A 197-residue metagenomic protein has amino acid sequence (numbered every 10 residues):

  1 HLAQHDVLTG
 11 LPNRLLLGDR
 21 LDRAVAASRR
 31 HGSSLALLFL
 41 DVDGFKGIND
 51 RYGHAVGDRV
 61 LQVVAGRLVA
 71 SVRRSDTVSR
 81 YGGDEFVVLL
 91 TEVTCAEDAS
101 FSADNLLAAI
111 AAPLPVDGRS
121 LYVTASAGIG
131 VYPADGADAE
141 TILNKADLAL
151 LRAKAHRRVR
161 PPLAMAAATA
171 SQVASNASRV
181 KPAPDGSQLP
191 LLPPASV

Functional and structural regions predicted by a protein language model:
Q4, G10-L37, D43-R73, S79-G83 (+4 more regions): Conserved long alpha-helical elements within nucleotide-processing catalytic cores of c-di-GMP signaling and class III
T9-P12, D43, T94, P115-D117 (+2 more regions): Generic, ordered loop/turn and secondary-structure boundary motif
S34-A36, V123-S126: A generic structural signal for well-ordered coil/turn residues at beta-strand boundaries that shape enzyme active-site
F39, L90, I129-V131: Sensory input modules used in signal transduction, predominantly PAS/LOV/GAF but also related non-catalytic regulatory
V78, N105, A109, P115 (+2 more regions): Cyclic nucleotide signaling catalytic output domains
